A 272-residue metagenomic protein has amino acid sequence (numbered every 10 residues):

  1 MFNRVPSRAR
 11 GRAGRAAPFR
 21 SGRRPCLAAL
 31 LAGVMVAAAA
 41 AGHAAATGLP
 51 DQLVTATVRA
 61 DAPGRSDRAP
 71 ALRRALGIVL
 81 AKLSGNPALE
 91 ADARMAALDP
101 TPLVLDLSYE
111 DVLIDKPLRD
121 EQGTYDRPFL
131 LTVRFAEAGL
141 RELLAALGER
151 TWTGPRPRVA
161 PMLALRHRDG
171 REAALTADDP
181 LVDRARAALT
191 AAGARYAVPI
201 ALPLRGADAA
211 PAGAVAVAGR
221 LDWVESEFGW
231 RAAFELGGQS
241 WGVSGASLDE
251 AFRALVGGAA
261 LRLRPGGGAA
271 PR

Functional and structural regions predicted by a protein language model:
M1-G22: N-terminal secretory signal peptides that target proteins for export/translocation
A28-A38: Bacterial N-terminal signal peptides
L53-D99, L107-D111: N-terminal Sec/ER secretory leader and immediately downstream segment of secreted/extracellular precursors
V54-T57, T132, A136-E137, P211-G258: Amphipathic beta-strand/beta-sheet edge segments enriched in Tyr/Trp
P70-R74, I78-G85, F135, L144-R156 (+2 more regions): C-terminal/domain-edge helix-coil "capping" segments
R73-M95, P155-P211: N-terminal segment of the mature soluble domain
D92-L163: Signal peptide-directed extracytoplasmic domains
T101-K116, P161-L163, R195-A233: A short, hydrophobic beta-strand-centered structural micro-motif
